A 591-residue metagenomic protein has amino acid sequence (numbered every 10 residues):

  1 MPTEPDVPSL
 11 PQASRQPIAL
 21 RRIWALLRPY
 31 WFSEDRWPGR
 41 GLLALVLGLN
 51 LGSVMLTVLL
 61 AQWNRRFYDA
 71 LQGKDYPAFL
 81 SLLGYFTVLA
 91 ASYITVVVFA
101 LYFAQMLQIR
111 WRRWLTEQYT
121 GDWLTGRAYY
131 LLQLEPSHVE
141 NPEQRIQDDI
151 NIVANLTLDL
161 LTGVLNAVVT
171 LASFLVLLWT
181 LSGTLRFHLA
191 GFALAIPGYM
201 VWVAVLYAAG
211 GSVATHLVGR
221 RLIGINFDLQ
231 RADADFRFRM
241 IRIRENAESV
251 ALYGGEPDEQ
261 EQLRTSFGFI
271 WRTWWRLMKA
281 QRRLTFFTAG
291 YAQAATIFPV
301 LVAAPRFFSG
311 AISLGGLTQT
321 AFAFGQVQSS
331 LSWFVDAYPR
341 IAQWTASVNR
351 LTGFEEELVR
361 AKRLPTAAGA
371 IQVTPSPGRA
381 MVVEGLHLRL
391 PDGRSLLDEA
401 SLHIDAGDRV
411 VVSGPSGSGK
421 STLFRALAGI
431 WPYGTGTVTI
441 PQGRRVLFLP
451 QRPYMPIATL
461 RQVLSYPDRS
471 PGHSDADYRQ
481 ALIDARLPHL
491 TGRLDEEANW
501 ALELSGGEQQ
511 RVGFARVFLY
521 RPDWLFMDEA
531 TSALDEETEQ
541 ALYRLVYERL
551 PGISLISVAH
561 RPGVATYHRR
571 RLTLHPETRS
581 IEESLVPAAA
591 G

Functional and structural regions predicted by a protein language model:
M1-T57, R66-F86, A100, A104 (+5 more regions): Membrane-integrated ABC transporters
G48, G52, L59-A61, V96 (+5 more regions): A hydrophobic transmembrane-helix motif
H138, E355-V411, T437-Q442, Q480 (+1 more regions): Primarily ABC-family ATPase nucleotide-binding module
G219-I223, A234, S249-G255, E261 (+2 more regions): Cytosolic ends of transmembrane helices, especially the final helix of ABC transmembrane type-1 domains
R221-M278, T366: Loop segments that connect adjacent transmembrane helices in multi-pass transporters
A428: Helix-to-loop junction immediately C-terminal to a conserved catalytic motif
P453-N499: Conserved "ABC signature" C-loop
V463, E496-G591: ABC-family ATPase nucleotide-binding domain "signature/switch" substructure
